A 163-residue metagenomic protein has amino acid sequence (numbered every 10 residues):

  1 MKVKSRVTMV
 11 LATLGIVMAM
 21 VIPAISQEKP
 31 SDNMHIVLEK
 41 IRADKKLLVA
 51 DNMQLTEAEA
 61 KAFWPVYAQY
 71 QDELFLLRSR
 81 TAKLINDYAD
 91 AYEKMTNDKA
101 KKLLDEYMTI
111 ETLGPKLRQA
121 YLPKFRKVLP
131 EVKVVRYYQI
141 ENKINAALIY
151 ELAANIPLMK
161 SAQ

Functional and structural regions predicted by a protein language model:
M1-R6: N-terminal secretory signal peptides that target proteins for export/translocation
M9-A12, K83, I140-A146: N-terminal hydrophobic signal/anchor transmembrane helix of membrane proteins
V10-V21: Bacterial N-terminal signal peptides
V21-Q27: Sec/Tat signal peptide C-region and signal peptidase I cleavage site
E28-D44: Short N-terminal segments immediately surrounding and downstream of signal-peptide cleavage
M34-H35, K45-V128: Amphipathic alpha-helical segments
H35-I36, K40, P115-Q163: Amphipathic, charged alpha-helical segments and their helix-to-coil junctions in extracytoplasmic/peripheral assemblies
